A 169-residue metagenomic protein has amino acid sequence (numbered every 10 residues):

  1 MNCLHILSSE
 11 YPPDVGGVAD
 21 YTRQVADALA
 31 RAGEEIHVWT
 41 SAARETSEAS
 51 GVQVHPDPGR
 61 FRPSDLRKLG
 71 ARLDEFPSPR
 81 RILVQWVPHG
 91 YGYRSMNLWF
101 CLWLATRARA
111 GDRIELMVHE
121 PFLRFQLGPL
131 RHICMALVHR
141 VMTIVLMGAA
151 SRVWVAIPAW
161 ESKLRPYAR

Functional and structural regions predicted by a protein language model:
M1-T46, S50-H55, P77, R109-G111 (+1 more regions): N-terminal subdomain of nucleotide-sugar transferases
C3, R81-L83, L102-R124: Active-site proximal beta-strand in glycosyltransferases
S8, W86, E120, I157-A159: Helix N-cap/beta->alpha junction signal
R44, F122, A159-E161: Alpha-helix capping/helix-boundary segments
V54-D57, A71-W99, D112-M117, R152-W154: Short N-terminal targeting/anchoring amphipathic segment
L102-R109, I133-V153: Membrane-proximal helix-turn-helix segments that form the acceptor-binding/catalytic region of lipid-linked
F125-L130: Short acidic, glycine/proline-rich loop/turn micro-motifs
I144-R169: A short, active-site helix/loop in glycosyltransferases that binds the activated sugar's phosphate group
